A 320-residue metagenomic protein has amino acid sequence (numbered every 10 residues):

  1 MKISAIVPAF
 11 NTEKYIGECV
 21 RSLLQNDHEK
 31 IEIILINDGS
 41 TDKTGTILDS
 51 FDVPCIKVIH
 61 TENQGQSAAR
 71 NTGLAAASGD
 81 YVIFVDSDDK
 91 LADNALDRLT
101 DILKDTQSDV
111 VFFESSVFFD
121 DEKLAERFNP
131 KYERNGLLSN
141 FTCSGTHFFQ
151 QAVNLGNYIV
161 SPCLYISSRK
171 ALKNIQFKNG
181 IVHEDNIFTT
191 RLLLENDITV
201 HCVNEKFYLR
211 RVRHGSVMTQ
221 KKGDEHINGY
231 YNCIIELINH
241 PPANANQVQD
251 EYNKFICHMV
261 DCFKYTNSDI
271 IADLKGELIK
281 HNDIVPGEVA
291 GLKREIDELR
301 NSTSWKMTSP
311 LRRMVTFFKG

Functional and structural regions predicted by a protein language model:
K2-S4, E32, I187: Cell-envelope/extracellular polymer assembly enzymes that use nucleotide-activated donors
K14-G17, T41-S50, K90, N94: Acidic helix N-cap motif at the loop->helix transition within catalytic regions of sugar-transfer enzymes
R21-K30: Short, acidic, metal-binding catalytic loop of nucleotide-sugar glycosyltransferases
S22, N37-T46, D86: A conserved acidic beta->alpha catalytic loop
T61-A77, S87-K90: Glycine-rich, basic loop-to-helix element that forms the pyrophosphate-binding segment of sugar-nucleotide handling
Q66, S87-V203, R210-I227, Y231 (+1 more regions): Donor-binding/catalytic cores of nucleotide-activated saccharide and glycerol-phosphate transferases/polymerases
V82: Short aromatic/hydrophobic "clamp" motif used to bind/position activated sugar donors
Y265, D269-G320: Boundary detector for helix-to-coil junctions that initiate low-complexity/charged tails
